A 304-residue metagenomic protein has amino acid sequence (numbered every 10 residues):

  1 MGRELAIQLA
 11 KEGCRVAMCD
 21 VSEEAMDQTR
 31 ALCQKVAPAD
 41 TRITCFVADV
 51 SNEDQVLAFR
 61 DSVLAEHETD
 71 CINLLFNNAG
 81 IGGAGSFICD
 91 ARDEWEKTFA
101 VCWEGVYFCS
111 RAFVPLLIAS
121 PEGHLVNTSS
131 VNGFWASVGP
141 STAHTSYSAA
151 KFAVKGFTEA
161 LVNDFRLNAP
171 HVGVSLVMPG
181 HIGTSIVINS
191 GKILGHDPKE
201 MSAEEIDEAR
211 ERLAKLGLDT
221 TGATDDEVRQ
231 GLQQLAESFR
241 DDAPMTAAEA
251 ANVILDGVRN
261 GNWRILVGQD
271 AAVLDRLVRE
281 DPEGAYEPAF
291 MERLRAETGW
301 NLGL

Functional and structural regions predicted by a protein language model:
M1-A17: Canonical Rossmann dinucleotide-binding motif of NAD(H)/NADP(H)-dependent dehydrogenases/reductases, specifically
E12-Q28: Conserved glycine-rich Rossmann-like NAD(P)H-binding loop of the short-chain dehydrogenase/reductase
E23-E24, V47-F59, R92: The beta1-alpha1 cofactor-binding region of Rossmann-like NAD(H)/NADP(H)-dependent oxidoreductases
S86-E96: Substrate-binding pocket helix/loop in short-chain dehydrogenase/reductase
S110, A150: Active-site helix of classical SDR
S130: Residue(s) in the substrate-gating loop at a strand-loop-helix junction that position the organic substrate next
L167-I265: SDR active-site lid
